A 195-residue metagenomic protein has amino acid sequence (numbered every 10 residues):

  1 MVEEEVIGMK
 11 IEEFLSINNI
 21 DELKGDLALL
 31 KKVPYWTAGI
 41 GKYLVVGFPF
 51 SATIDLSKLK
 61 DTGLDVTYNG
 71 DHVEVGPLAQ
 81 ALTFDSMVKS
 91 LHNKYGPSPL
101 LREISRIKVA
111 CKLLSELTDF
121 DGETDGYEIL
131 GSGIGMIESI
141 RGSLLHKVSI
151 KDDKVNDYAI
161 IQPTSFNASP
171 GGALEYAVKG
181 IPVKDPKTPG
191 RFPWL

Functional and structural regions predicted by a protein language model:
M1-R141, K151, T164-L195: Active-site bordering "gate/hinge" segments that shape substrate access to catalytic or cofactor-binding pockets
L144-Q162: Short beta-strand elements
